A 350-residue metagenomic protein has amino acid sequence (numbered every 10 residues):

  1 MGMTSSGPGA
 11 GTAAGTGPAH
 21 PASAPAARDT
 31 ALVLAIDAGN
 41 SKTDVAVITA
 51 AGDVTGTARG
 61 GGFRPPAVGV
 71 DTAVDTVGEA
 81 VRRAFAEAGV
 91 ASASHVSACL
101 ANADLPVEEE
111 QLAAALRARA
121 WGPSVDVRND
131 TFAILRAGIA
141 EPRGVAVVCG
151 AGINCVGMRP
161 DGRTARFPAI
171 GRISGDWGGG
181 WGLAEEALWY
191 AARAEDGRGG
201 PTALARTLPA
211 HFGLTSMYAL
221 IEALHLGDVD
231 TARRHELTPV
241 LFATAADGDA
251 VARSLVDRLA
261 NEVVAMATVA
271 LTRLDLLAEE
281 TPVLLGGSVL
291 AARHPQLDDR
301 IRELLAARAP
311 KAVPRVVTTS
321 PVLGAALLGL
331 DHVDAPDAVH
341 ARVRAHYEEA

Functional and structural regions predicted by a protein language model:
G2-A93, G138-R143, L188-A350: ATP-binding/phosphotransfer module of carbohydrate and carboxylate kinases, centering on a glycine-rich
A31-D37, A93-S97, D126, G144-V148 (+2 more regions): Short glycine-aspartate micro-motif
S41, A101-A103, A151-N154, L290: Short glycine-rich anion-binding loops that position phosphate/pyrophosphate groups of nucleotides and phosphorylated
P65, V81-D126, R136-I139, P282: Short beta-strand-loop/turn "lid" adjacent to the catalytic site in phosphate-handling enzymes
A73, N102-A103, C149, D247: N-terminal loops that bind phosphate or other acidic moieties and the adjacent beta-alpha structural core
L116-D126, G162-G171, L304-A312: Glycine/charged-rich beta-loop-alpha catalytic/anionic-binding loops adjacent to active sites
V125-A133, V148-C149, S174-W177, V313-L323: Active-site nucleophile and cofactor-binding loops and adjacent substrate-binding regions of central metabolic enzymes
P142-G199: Glycine-rich phosphate-binding loop of actin/hexokinase-like ATP-binding domains
